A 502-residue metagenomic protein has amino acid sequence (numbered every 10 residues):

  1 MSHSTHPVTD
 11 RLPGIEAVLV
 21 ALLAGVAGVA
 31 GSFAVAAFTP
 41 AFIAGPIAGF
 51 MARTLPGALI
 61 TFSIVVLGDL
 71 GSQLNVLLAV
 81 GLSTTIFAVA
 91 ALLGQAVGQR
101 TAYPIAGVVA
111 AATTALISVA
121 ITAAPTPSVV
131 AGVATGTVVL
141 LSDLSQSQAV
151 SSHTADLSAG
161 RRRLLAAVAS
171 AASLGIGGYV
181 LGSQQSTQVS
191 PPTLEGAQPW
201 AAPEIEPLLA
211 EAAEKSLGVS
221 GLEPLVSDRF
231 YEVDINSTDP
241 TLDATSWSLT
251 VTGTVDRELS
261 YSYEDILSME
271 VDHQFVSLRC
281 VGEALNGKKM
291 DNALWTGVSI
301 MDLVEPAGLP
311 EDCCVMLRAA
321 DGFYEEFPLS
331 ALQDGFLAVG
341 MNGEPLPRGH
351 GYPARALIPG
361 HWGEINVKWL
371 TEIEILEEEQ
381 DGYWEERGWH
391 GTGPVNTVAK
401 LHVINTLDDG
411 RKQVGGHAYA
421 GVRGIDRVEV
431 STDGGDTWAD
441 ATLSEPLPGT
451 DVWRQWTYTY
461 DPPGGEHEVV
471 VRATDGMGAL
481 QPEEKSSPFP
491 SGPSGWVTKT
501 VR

Functional and structural regions predicted by a protein language model:
M1-A102: Membrane-anchoring hydrophobic segments
S2, S83-A159: N-terminal secretory signal peptides
V20-G28, S83, A110-A111, T135 (+1 more regions): Hydrophobic alpha-helical membrane-embedded or membrane-associated segments
L70-Q73, G175, I375: A short hydrophobic/aromatic micro-motif that marks alpha-helical segments and, especially, helix-coil
T84, Q184-R502: Structured, non-membrane catalytic/scaffold regions adjacent to prosthetic-group chemistry
G132-S145, S170-Q184: Alpha-helical membrane-embedded segments
S145-S152, G182-S190: Juxtamembrane/interface segments at transmembrane-helix termini
H153-S173: N-terminal secretory signal peptides and thylakoid transit peptides that target proteins across membranes
